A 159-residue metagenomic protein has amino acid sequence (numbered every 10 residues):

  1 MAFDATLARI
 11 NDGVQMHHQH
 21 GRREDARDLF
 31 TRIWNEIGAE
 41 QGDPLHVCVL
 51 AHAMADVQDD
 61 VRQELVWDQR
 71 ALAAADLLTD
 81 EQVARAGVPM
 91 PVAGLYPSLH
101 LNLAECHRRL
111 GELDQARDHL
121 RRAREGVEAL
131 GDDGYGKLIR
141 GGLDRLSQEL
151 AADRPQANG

Functional and structural regions predicted by a protein language model:
F3-D4, G42-L45, G94-Y96, G134: Residue signature of alpha-solenoid helical repeat architecture, marking inter-repeat boundaries and helix-start
L7-D28, N35: Alpha-helical segment of the N-proximal tetratricopeptide repeat
R9-I10, P44-A51, A93, H100 (+2 more regions): TPR repeat positional signature
M16-H17, A51, Q58, H100 (+1 more regions): Residue at a conserved register position within TPR or TPR-like alpha-solenoid repeats
R22-R23, V61, L113: TPR-repeat structural position
T31-G38, L72-D80, R122-D132: Amphipathic alpha-helical segments of tetratricopeptide repeats
H52-A93: Helix-adjacent hinge/juxtasegments
